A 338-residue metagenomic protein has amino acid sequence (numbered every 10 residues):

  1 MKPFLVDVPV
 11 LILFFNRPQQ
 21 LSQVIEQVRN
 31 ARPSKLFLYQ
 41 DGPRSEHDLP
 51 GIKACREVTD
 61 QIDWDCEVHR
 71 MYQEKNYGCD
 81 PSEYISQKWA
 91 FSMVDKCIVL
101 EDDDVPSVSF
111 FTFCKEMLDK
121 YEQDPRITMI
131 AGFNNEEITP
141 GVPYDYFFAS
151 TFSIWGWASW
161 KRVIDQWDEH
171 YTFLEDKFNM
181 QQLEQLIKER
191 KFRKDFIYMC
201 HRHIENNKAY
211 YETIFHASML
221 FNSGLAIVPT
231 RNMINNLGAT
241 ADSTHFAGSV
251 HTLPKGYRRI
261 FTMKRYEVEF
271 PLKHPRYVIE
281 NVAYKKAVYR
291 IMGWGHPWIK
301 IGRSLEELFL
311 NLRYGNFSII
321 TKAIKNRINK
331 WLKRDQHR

Functional and structural regions predicted by a protein language model:
M1-V99, D104-R338: Peripheral/terminal regions associated with large enzymatic or DNA-binding modules
